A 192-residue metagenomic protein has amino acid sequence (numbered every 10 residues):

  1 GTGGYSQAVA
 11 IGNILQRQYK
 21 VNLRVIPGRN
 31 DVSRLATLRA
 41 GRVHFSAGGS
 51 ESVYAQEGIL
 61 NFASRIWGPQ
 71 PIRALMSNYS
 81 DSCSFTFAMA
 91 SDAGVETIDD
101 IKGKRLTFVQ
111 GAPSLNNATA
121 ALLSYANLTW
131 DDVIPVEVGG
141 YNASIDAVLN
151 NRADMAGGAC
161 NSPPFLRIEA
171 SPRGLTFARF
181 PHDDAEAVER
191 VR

Functional and structural regions predicted by a protein language model:
G1-Q18, N22-R24, S82-N150: Bilobed "Venus flytrap"/periplasmic-binding protein-like clamshell domains and structurally analogous long
Q7-N13, R24-I66, V95, N142-A147 (+1 more regions): Pocket-flanking alpha-helical
R29, M76-Y79, S91, Q110 (+2 more regions): Residues at the C-termini of beta-strands that transition into short coil/loop
S50-E51, N61-F62, W130-R192: Pocket-lining segment of extracytoplasmic ligand-binding domains
S50-S52, S80, A90-A93, G111 (+2 more regions): Solvent-exposed coil/turn segments that connect beta secondary-structure elements in extracytoplasmic/periplasmic
R65-S80, F85: A structural signal for short loop-to-beta-strand junctions that line the ligand-binding cleft of periplasmic/secreted
